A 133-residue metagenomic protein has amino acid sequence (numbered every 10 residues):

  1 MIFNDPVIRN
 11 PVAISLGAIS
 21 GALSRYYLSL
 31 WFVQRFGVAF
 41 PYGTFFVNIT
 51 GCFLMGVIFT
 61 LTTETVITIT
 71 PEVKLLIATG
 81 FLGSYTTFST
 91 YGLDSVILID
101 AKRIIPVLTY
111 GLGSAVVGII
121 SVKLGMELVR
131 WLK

Functional and structural regions predicted by a protein language model:
M1-K133: Membrane-interface helix-loop junctions in multi-pass transporters/channels
